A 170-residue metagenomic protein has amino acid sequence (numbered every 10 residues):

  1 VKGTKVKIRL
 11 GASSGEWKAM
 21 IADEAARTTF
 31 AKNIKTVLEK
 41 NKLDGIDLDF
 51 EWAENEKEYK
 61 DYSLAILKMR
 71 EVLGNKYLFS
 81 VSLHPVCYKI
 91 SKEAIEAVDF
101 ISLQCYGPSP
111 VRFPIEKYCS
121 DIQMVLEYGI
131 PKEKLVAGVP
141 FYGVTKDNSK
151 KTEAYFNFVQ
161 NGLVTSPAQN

Functional and structural regions predicted by a protein language model:
V1-K117: Chitinase-like catalytic core of GlcNAc-active glycosidases
V1-K7, G11, V111-V144: P-loop/Walker A phosphate-binding loop and immediately adjacent motor/lid segment at beta-alpha junctions
A19, L64-L67, M124, N161-T165: Hydrophobic transmembrane signal anchors and adjacent membrane-proximal interface regions, especially in viral
S91-A97, M124-E127, F156-F158: Mature extracellular/periplasmic domains of secretome proteins
K132-N170: Glycan-binding loop/region signatures in secreted carbohydrate-active enzymes
